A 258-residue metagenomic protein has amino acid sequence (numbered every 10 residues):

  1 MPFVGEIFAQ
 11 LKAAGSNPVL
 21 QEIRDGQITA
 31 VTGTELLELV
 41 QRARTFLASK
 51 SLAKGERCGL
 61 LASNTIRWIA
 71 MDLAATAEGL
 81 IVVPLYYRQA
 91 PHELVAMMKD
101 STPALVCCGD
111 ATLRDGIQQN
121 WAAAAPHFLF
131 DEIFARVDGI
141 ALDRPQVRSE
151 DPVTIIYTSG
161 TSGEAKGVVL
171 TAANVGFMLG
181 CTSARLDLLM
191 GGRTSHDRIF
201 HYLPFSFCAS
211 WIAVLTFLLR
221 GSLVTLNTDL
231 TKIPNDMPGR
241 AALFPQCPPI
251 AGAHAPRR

Functional and structural regions predicted by a protein language model:
M1-V19, E38: A short N-terminal helical cap/helix-turn-helix that marks the beginning of AMP-binding/adenylate-forming
G15-P18, I140-Y157, G163-E164, M190-R198: Conserved pre-ATP/AMP-binding loop-to-beta segment of ANL
L20-T65, I69, L73, A90-V95 (+1 more regions): Conserved AMP-binding/adenylate-forming core of the ANL superfamily
A30-T34, V153-G180: Conserved AMP-binding A3 loop
S49-K50, A77-V137, L142-R148: Structural core segment of the AMP-binding/adenylate-forming
C58, A75, V106, P152 (+4 more regions): Conserved S/T- and glycine-rich ATP-binding loop of Class I adenylate-forming
G59-L61, W68, D72, T76-L105 (+2 more regions): Short beta-strand->loop structural element characteristic of the AMP-binding/adenylate-forming
G176-R198, F205-R258: Conserved AMP-binding/adenylation subdomain of ANL enzymes
